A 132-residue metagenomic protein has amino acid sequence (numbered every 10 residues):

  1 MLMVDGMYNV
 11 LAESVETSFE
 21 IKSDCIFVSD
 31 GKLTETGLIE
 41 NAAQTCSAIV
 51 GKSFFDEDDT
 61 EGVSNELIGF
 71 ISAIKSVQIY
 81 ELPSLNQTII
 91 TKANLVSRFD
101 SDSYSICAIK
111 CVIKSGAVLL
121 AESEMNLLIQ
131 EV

Functional and structural regions predicted by a protein language model:
M1-L38: Catalytic strand-loop segment that frames the active site of acyl-thioester-processing enzymes
M1-M3, I71, I89, C107: Hydrophobic core residues within well-ordered beta-strands of beta-rich domains
V4-D5, I74, A108, E122: Hydrophobic residues on conserved beta-strands that form the core of alpha/beta folds
V4-M7, I71-S72, L95: A structural signal for short, hydrophobic beta-strand segments that form beta-sheets in beta-rich/all-beta domains
M7, T34-G62: Active-site helix/loop of acyl-thioester processing domains in fatty-acid/polyketide metabolism, spanning hotdog-fold
Y8, S18-E20, Q78, N94 (+1 more regions): Generic structural detector for well-ordered beta-strands
A48, K52, P83-V132: HotDog/MaoC-like acyl-thioester-processing domains
V50-K92: Hydrophobic beta-strand-centered segment that forms part of the acyl-chain substrate-binding groove
